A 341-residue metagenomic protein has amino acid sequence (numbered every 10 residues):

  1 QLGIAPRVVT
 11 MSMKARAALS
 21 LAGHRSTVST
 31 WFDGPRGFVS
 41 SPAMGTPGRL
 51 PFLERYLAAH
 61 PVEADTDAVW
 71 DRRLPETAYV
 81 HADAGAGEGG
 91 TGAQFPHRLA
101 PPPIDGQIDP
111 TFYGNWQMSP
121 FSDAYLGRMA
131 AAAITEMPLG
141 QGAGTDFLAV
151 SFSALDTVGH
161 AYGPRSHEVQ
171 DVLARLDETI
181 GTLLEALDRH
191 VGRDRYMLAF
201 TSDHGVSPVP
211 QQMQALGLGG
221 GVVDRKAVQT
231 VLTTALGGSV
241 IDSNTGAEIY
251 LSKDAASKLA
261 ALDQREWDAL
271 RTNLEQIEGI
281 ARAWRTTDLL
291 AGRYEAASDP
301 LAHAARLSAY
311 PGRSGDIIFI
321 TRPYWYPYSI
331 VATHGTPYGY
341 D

Functional and structural regions predicted by a protein language model:
Q1, H24, S29, D33-R36 (+6 more regions): Secreted, luminal/periplasmic, and some membrane-associated catalytic domains that remodel anionic oxygen-ester
Q1-G144, S153-H160, Q276-R282, A291-G292 (+1 more regions): His/Asp/Glu-rich, glycine-adjacent segments that coordinate divalent cations and/or stabilize oxyanion chemistry on
P6, Y125, T145, N244-G246 (+1 more regions): Sequence-level motif detector for i,i+2 pairs with an aromatic at +2
M11, A130, T145-S153, V169-L184 (+3 more regions): Beta-strand elements within well-structured catalytic alpha/beta cores of enzymes that handle phosphate/sulfate esters
Y113-P120, G163-Q170, D254-A261: Second-shell loop/turn segments in exported
A124-Y125, Y310-R313, Y340: A short catalytic or substrate-binding loop motif that flags glycine-/basic-rich loops and adjacent residues that bind
L139-G142, I241-D242, G339-Y340: Short glycine/proline-enriched loop/turn "hinge" motifs that connect secondary-structure elements and lie
W325, S329-D341: Low-complexity, glycine/alanine/valine/leucine- and proline-rich hydrophobic stretches
